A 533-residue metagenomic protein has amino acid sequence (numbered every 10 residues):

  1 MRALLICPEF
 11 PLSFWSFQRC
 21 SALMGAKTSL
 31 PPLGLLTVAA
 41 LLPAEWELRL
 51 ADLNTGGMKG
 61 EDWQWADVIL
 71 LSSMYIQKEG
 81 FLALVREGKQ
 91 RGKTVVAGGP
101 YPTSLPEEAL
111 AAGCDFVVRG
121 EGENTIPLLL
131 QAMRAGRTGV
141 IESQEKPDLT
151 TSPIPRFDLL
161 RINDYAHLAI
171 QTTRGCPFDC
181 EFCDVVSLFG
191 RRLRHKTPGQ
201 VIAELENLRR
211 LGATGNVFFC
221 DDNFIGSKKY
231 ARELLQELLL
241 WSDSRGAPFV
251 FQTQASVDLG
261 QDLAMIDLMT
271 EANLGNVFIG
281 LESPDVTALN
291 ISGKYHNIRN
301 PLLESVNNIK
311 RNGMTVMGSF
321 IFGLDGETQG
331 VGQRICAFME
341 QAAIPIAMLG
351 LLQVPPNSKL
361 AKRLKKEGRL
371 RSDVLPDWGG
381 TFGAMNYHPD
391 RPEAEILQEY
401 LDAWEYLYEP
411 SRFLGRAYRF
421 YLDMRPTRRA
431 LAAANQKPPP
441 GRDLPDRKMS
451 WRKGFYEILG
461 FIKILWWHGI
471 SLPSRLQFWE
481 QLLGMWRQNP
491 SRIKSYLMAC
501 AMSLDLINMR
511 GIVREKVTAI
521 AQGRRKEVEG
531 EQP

Functional and structural regions predicted by a protein language model:
M1-A213: Acidic, low-complexity intrinsically disordered segments
R2-L5, L12, E47, D62 (+3 more regions): Radical SAM enzyme core and accessory elements
L5, L71, F219-D221, I279 (+1 more regions): Conserved beta-strand positions
F10-S16, S104-E108, K228-K229, T287-S292 (+3 more regions): Flexible glycine/acidic-rich beta-alpha junction loops that bind and position SAM and/or redox cofactors in anaerobic
F14-Q18, L130, S152, Y230-R232 (+2 more regions): Short aromatic-enriched loop/helix-cap "lid" or pocket-rim segments at secondary-structure transitions that line
E108-L128, L268-N276, R334-L349: Structural recognition of alpha->loop->beta junctions
T138-E142, V250, M317, P345-G350 (+1 more regions): Acidic/polar loop patches that form or flank catalytic/metal-binding clefts of enzymes that bind anionic ligands
P153-M317, F322-A337, K365, D373: Radical SAM [4Fe-4S] cluster-binding motif and immediate context
